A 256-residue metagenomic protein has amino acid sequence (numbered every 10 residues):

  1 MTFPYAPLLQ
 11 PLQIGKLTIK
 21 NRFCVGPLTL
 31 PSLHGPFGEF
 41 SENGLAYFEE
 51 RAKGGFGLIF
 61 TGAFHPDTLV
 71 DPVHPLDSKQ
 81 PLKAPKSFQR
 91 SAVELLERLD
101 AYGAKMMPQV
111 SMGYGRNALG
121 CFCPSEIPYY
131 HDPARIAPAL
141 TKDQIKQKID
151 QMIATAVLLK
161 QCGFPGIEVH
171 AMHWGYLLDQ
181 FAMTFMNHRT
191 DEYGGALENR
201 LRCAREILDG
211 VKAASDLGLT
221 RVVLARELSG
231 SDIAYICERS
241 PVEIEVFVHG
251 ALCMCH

Functional and structural regions predicted by a protein language model:
M1-R221, E227-V242, G250-H256: Flavin-dependent oxidoreductase catalytic cores
